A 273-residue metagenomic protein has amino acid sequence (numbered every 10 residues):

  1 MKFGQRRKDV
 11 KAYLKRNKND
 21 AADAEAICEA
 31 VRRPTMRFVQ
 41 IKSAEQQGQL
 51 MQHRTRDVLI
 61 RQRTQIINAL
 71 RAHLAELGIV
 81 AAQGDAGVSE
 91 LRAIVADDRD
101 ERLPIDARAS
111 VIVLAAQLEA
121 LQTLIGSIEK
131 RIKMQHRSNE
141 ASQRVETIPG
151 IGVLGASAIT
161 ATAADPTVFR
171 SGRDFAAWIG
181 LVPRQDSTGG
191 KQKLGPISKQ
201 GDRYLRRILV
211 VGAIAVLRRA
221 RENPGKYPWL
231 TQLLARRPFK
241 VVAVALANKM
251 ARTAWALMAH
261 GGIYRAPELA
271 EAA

Functional and structural regions predicted by a protein language model:
M1-A273: A detector of single, family-specific signature residues that are central to catalytic or substrate-handling motifs
